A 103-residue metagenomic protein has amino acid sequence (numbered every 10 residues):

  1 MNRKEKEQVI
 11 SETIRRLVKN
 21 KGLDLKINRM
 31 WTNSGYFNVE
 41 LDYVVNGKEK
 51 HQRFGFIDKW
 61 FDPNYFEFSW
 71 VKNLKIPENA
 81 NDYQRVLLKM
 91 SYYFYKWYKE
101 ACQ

Functional and structural regions predicted by a protein language model:
M1-K4, K99-Q103: Short intrinsically disordered terminal tails
M1-Y36, W70: Negatively charged, low-complexity tracts enriched in Asp/Glu with abundant Ser/Thr
K6-L17, D82, V86-K89, Y93 (+1 more regions): Charge-rich, solvent-exposed alpha-helical interaction surfaces
R16-K21, L25, K48, Y93-A101: Short, flexible helical or helix-coil boundary motifs
L17, L23-L25, L41, L74 (+2 more regions): Generic detector of leucine side chains in alpha-helical contexts
Y36-L88, Y92: Intrinsically disordered, low-complexity regulatory segments enriched in Ser/Thr/Pro and charged residues
